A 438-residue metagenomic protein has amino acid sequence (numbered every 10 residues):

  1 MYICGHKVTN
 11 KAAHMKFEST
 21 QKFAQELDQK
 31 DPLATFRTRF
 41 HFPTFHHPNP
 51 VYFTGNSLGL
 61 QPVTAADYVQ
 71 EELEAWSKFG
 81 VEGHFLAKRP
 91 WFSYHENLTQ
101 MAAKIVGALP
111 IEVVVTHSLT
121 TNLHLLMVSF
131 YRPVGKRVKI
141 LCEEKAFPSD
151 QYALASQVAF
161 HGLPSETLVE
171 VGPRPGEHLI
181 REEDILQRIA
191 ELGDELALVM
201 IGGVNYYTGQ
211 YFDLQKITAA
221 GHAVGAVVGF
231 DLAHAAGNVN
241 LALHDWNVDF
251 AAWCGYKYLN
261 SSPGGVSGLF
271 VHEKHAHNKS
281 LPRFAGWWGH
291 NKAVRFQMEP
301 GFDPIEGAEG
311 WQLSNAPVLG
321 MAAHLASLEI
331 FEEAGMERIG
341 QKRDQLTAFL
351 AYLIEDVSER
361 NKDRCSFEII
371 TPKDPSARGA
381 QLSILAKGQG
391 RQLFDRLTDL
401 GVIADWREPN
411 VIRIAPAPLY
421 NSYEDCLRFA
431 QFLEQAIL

Functional and structural regions predicted by a protein language model:
Y2-L438: Pyridoxal 5′-phosphate
